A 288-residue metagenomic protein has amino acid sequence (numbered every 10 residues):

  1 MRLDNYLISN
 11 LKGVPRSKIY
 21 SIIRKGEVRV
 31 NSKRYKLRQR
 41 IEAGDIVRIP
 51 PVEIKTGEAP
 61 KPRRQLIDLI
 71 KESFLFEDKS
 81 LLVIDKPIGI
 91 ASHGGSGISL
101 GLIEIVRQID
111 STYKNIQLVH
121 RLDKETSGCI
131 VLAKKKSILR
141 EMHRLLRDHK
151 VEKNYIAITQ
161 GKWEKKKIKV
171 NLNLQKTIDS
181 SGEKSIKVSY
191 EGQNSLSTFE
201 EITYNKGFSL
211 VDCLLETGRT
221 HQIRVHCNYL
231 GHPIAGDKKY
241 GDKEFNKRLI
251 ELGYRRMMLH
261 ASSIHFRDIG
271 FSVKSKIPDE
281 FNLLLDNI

Functional and structural regions predicted by a protein language model:
M1-S180, Y204, S272, D279-L284: RNA pseudouridine synthases
M1-S21, E53, K71-E72, Y190-Q193 (+3 more regions): Pseudouridine synthases involved in rRNA/tRNA modification
R34, E200, K206-G207, V211-L214: Short histidine-centered loop motifs in beta-beta connectors
H93, H120, H149, H221 (+3 more regions): Histidine-centered active-site/metal-ligand motif
S181-Y190: Short aromatic-glycine motifs in intrinsically disordered, low-complexity regions
